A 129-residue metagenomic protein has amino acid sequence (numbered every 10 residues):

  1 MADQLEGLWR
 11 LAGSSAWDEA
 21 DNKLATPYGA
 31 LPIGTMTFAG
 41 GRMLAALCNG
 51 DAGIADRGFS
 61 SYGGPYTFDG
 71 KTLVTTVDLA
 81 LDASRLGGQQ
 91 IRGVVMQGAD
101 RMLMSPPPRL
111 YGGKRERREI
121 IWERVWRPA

Functional and structural regions predicted by a protein language model:
M1-S61, F68-A129: Lipid interaction determinants
